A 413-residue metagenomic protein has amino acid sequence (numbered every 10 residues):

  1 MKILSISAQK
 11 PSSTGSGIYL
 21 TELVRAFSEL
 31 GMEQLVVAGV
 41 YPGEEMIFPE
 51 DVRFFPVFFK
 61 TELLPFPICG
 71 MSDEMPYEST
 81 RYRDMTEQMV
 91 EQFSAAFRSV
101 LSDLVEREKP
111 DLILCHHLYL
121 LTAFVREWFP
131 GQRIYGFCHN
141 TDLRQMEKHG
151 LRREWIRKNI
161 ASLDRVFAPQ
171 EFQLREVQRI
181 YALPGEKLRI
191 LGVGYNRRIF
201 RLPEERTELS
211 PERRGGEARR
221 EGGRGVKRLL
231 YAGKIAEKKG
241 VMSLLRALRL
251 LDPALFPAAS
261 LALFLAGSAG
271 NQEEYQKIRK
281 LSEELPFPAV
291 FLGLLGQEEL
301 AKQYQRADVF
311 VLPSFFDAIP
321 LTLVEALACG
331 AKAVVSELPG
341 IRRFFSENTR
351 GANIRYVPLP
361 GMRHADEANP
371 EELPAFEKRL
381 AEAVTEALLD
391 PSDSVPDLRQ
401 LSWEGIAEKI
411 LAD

Functional and structural regions predicted by a protein language model:
G15, A368-D413: A charged, aromatic-enriched C-terminal amphipathic alpha-helix characteristic of glycosyltransferases across folds
I18, K227, A236-D252, E273: A conserved mid-protein helix/loop that constitutes part of the nucleotide-sugar donor-binding site
M32, M146-K148, Q178, Y195-R219 (+1 more regions): Acidic anion/phosphate-binding donor-loop and adjacent secondary structure in glycosyltransferase catalytic cores
Y41-L104: A conserved catalytic-core segment of Leloir-type glycosyltransferases
F172, G194: Carbohydrate-associated surface elements
I180, P253-P257, A262-P288, E298-Q303: Short, structured helix-loop element that forms part of the nucleotide-activated donor/catalytic region
F315: Aromatic "clamp/platform" in nucleotide-sugar-dependent glycosyltransferases that forms part of the donor/acceptor
K332-V335, R342, S346, A352-N353: Short hydrophobic beta-strand element within catalytic cores of glycosyltransferases and related nucleotide-activated
